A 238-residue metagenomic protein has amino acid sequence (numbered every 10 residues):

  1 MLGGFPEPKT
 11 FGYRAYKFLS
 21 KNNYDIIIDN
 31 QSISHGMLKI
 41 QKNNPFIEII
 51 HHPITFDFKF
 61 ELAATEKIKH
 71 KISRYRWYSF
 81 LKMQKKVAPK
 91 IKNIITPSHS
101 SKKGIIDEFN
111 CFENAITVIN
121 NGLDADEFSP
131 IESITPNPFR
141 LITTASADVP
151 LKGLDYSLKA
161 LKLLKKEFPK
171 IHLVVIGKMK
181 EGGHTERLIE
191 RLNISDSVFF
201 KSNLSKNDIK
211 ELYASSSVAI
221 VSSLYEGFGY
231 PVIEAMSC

Functional and structural regions predicted by a protein language model:
K17, K71-I94: Membrane-proximal helix-turn-helix segments that form the acceptor-binding/catalytic region of lipid-linked
I26-I28, Q41-H70: Active-site proximal beta-strand in glycosyltransferases
S100, G122: Carbohydrate-associated surface elements
I134-K152, L158-L161: Conserved donor-binding/catalytic core segment of Leloir-type glycosyltransferases
T144-A145, H172-E186: Glycosyltransferase donor-sugar binding loop
T185-N207: Nucleotide-activated donor-binding/catalytic signature segment of Leloir-type glycosyltransferases, i.e., the conserved
N203, E211-S216: Short alpha-helical donor nucleotide-sugar binding micro-motif in glycosyltransferases
L224: Aromatic "clamp/platform" in nucleotide-sugar-dependent glycosyltransferases that forms part of the donor/acceptor
